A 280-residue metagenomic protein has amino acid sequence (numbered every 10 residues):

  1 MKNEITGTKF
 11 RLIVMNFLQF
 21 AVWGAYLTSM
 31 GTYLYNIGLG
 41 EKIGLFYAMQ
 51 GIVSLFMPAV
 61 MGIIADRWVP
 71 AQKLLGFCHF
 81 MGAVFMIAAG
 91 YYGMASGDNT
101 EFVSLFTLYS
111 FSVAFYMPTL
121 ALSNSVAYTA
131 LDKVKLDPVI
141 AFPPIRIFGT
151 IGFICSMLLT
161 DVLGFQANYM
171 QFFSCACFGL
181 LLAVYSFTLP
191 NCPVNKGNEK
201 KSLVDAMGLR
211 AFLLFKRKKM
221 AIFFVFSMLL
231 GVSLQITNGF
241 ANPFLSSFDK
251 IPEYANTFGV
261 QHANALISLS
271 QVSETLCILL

Functional and structural regions predicted by a protein language model:
K2-L55, K219-N264: Helix-loop boundary and gating motifs at the non-cytosolic
L45-A65, A265-L280: Central cavity-lining transmembrane alpha-helices of secondary-active solute carriers, predominantly the Major
V53-L55, I140-T160: Glycine-rich segments within core transmembrane alpha-helices of 12-TM secondary carriers
D66-F80: Cytoplasmic membrane-interface "Motif A"-like loop-to-helix N-cap segments of 12-TM Major Facilitator Superfamily
F80-N99: C-terminal ends and interior cores of transmembrane alpha-helices in multi-pass membrane transporters/permeases
L108-F148: Cytoplasmic helix-loop-helix junction between adjacent transmembrane helices in 12-TM secondary transporters
D137, F187-L209: Flexible cytoplasmic inter-helical loops of multi-pass small-molecule transporters
Q171-T188: Symmetry-related core transmembrane helices of the 12-TM Major Facilitator Superfamily/SLC fold
